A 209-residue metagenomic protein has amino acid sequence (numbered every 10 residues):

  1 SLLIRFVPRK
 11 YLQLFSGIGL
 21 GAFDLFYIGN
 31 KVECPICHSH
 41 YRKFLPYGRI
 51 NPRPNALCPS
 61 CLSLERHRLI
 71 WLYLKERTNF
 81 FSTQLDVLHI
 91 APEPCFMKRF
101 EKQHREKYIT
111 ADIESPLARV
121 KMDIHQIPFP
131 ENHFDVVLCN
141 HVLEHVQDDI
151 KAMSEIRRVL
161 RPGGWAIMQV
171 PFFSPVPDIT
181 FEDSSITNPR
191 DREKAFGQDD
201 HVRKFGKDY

Functional and structural regions predicted by a protein language model:
S1-P128: Conserved N-terminal segment of class I S-adenosyl-L-methionine
G19-V32, Q147-Y209: S-adenosyl-L-methionine-dependent methyltransferase catalytic module, highlighting the catalytic core
Q84, F134-D135: Local beta-strand N-terminus motif with an aromatic residue
I90, V137-L138: Hydrophobic beta-strand segment of the Class I
I113, C139, P171-F173: An acidic- and aromatic-residue-enriched active-site/binding cleft used to recognize and process polar
H141-H145: Short catalytic micro-motifs in class I SAM-dependent methyltransferases
